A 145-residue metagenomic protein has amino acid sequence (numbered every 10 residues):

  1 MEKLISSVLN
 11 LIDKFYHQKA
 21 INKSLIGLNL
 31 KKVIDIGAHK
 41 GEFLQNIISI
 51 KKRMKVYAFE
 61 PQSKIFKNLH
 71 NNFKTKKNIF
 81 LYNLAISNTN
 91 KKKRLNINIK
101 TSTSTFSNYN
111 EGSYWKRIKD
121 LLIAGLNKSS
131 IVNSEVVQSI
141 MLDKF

Functional and structural regions predicted by a protein language model:
M1-F145: Phosphate/nucleotide-binding beta-alpha loop and adjacent structural elements of enzyme active sites
